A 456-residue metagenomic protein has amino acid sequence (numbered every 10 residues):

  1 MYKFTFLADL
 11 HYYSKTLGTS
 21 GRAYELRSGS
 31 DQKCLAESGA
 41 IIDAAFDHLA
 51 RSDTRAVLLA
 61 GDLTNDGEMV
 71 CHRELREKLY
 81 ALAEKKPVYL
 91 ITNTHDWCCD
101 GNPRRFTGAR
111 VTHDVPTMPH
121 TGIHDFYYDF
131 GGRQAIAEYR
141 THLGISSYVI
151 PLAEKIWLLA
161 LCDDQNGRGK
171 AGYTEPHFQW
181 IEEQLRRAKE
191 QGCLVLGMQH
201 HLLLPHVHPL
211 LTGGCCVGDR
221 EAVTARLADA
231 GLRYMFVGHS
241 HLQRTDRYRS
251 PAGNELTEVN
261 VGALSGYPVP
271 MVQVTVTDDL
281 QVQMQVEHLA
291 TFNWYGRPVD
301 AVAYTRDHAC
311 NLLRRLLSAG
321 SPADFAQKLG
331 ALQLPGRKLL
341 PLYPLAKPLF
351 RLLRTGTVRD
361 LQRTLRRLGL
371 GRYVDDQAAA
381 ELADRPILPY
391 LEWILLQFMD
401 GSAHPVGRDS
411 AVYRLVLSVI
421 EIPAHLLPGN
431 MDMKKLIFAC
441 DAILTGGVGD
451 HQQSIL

Functional and structural regions predicted by a protein language model:
M1-H72: N-terminal active-site segment of His-dependent metallophosphoesterases
F6-A8, A56-D62, P87-T94, C162 (+3 more regions): Active-site neighborhood of phospho(di)ester-bond hydrolases with catalytic His/Asp-centered motifs
H11-A40, R104-G108, G167-Y173, H208-T212 (+1 more regions): Acidic/histidine-rich helix-loop elements that form or flank divalent-metal/phosphate-binding sites at the catalytic
Y13-T16, N65-E68, T94-N102, N166-G169 (+3 more regions): Active-site environment of divalent metal-dependent phosphoester hydrolases
S30, Q165-Q179, A188-R233: Active-site-proximal segments of metal-dependent phosphoesterases and phosphodiesterases across multiple
M69, E74-Q179, A252, Q273 (+1 more regions): Extended active-site neighborhood of metal-dependent phosphoesterases/phosphodiesterases
T212-H288: Conserved beta-sheet core of the metallophosphoesterase superfamily
G296-L456: Non-catalytic terminal accessory segments
